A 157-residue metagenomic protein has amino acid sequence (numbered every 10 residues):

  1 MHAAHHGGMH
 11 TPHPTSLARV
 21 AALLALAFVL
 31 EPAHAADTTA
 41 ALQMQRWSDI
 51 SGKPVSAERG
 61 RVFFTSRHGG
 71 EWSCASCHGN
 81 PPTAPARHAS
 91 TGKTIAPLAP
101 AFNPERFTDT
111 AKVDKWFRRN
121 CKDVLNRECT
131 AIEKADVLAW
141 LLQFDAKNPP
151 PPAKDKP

Functional and structural regions predicted by a protein language model:
M1-P12, P157: Histidine-centered metal-binding segments
M9-A21: Bacterial N-terminal signal peptides that target proteins for export
V20-E31: Bacterial N-terminal signal peptides
A36-H68: Electrostatic cytochrome c docking/interface patches
K53-P54, A75-V113: Gly/Gly-Pro-rich "capping" loops immediately C-terminal to redox-active cysteine motifs in periplasmic/lumenal
G69-P81, V137, L141: The canonical Cys-X-X-Cys-His
D114-D155: C-terminal capping alpha-helices of c-type cytochrome domains
